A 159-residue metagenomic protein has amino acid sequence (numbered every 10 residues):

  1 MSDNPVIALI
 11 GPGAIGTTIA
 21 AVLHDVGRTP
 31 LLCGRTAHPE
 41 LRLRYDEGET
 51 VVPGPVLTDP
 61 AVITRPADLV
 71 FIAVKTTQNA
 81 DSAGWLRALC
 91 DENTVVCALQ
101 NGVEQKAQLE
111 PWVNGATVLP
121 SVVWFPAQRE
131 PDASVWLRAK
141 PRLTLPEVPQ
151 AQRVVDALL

Functional and structural regions predicted by a protein language model:
M1-V52: NAD(P)+-binding Rossmann beta1-loop-alpha1 motif at the extreme N-terminus of oxidoreductases
P5-V6, D68, P141: Nucleotide donor/acceptor-binding cores
A8, L31, V95-C97, T144: A structural signal for isolated positions on well-ordered beta-strands in alpha/beta enzyme cores
L23, L158-L159: Hydrophobic alpha-helical packing residues
L32, V56-T58, L145: Generic preference for hydrophobic
H38-L43, Q105-A107, R153: Short, charged/polar "capping" segments at the starts of alpha-helices and the immediately preceding loops
E49-W136: Rossmann-like NAD(P)(H) cofactor-binding subdomain of soluble oxidoreductases
A133-V155: Short beta-strand and adjoining strand-loop segment in the mid-core of the Rossmann-like NAD(P)-dependent dehydrogenase
